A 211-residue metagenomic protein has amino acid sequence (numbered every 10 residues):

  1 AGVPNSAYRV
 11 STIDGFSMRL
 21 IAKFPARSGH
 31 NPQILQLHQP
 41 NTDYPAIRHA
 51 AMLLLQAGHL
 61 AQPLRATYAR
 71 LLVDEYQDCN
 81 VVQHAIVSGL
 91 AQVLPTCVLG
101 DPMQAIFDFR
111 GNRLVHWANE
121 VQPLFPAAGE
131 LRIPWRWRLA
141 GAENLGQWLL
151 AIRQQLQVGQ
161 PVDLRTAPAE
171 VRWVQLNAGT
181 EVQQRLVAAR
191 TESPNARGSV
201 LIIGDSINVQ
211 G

Functional and structural regions predicted by a protein language model:
V3-R9, A167-V171: A short helix-to-beta-strand connector/capping loop
S6-Y8, L94, P126: A structural micro-motif
R9, I13-L72, V81-I86, D108-W117: Accessory N-terminal region flanking or inserted into the helicase ATPase core in nucleic-acid motor proteins
I13-D14, G100-M103, F109-N112, P134 (+1 more regions): A short beta-strand-to-loop transition that corresponds to the Sensor-1 phosphate-sensing loop of AAA+ P-loop ATPases
E75: Catalytic glutamate of the conserved HExxH
D78, V82-P123, E130: Signature of the SF2 helicase/ATPase Hel1-core->accessory helical subdomain module
Q104-N112, N119-N177: Conserved coupling/interface region of RecA-like P-loop/ASCE motor cores
Q175-G211: Conserved helicase/translocase motor-coupling segment
